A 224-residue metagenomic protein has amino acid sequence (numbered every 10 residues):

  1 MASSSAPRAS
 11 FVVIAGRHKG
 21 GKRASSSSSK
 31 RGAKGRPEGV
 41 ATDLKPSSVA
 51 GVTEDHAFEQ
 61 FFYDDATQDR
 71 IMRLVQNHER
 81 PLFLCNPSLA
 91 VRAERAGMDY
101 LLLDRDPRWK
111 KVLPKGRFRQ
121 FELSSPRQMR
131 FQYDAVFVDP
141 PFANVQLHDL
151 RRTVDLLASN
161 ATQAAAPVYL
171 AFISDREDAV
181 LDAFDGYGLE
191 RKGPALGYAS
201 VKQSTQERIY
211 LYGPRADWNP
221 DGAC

Functional and structural regions predicted by a protein language model:
A2, A6-P7, F11-V91, R95: S-adenosyl-L-methionine
Y63, E94-R130, H148-D149: Adenosine-cofactor binding site in Rossmann-like domains, unifying the SAM/SAH pocket of S-adenosylmethionine-dependent
R80, M98-L101, P167: Residues at the starts of beta-strands that form the adenosine-phosphate
P81-C85, Y133-L147: Conserved proline-anchored active-site loop of SAM-dependent methyltransferases that bridges a beta-strand
C85-L89, L103-K110, I173-E177: Short, polar loop motifs at secondary-structure junctions
L89-G97, V112-P114, D178-L189: Short, aromatic/basic amphipathic alpha-helical patches
L147-G213: C-terminal substrate-binding/active-site "lid" region of AdoMet-derived donor-dependent transferases
A216-C224: Flexible, glycine-/basic-rich loop-and-beta segments that form/coincide with the SAM-dependent methyltransferase
